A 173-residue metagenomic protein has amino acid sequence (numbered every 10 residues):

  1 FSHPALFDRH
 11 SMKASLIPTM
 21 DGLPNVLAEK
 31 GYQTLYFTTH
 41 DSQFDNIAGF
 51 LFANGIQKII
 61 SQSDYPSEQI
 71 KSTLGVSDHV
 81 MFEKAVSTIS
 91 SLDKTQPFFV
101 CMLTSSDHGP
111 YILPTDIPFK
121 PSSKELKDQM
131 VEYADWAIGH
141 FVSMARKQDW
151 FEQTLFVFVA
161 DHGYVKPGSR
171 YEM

Functional and structural regions predicted by a protein language model:
F1-M173: Solvent-exposed soluble domains appended to multi-pass membrane proteins
